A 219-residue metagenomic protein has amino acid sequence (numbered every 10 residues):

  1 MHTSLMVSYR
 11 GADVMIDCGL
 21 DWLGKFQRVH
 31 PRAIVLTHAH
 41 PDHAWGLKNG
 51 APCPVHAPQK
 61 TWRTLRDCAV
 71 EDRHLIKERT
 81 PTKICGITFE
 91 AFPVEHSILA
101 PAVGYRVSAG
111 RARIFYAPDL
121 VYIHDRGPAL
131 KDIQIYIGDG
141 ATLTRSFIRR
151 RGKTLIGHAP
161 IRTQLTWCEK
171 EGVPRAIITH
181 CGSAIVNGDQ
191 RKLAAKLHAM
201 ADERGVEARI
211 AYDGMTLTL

Functional and structural regions predicted by a protein language model:
M1-V29, K77-P128, M215-L219: Core dinuclear metal-dependent hydrolase active-site scaffold
D13-M15, G19-A57, D132-Y136: Active-site metal-binding motif and surrounding structural segment of the metallo-beta-lactamase
I16, T37, A117-P118, G138-G140 (+1 more regions): Active-site flanking residues adjacent to catalytic metal/cofactor-binding acidic residues
Q27-V29, G46-N49, D67-A69, P128-L130 (+2 more regions): Short amphipathic alpha-helical segments
P31-V35, P52-V55, C68-R79, G86-E90 (+3 more regions): Active-site regions of enzymes building and remodeling cell-envelope glycoconjugates
H40-W45, W62-T64, T80, S97-L99 (+3 more regions): Active-site environment of divalent metal-dependent phosphoester hydrolases
P54-W62, R175-I177: Short internal beta-strands
I123-M215: Cap/insert and terminal regions of metallo-dependent hydrolase folds
